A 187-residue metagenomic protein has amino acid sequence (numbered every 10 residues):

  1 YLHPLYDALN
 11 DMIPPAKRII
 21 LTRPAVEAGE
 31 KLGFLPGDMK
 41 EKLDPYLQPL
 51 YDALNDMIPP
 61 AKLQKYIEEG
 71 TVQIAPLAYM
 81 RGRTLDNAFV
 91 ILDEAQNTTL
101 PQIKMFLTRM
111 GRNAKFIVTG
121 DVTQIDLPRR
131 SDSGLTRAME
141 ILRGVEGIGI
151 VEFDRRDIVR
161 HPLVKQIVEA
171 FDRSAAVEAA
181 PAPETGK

Functional and structural regions predicted by a protein language model:
Y1-Y6, P14-L92, Q96-K187: Conserved helicase motor core of SF1/SF2 NTP-dependent helicases
